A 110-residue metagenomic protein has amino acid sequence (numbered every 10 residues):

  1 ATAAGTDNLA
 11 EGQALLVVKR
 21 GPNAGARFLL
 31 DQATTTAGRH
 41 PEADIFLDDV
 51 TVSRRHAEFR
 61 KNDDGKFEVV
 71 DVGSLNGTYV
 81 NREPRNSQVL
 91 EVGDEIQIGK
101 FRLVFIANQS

Functional and structural regions predicted by a protein language model:
A1-G12: Low-complexity, Pro/Ser/Thr/Gly/Ala-rich intrinsically disordered linkers and tails that serve as
A4-G5, R20, E91: Intrinsic disorder/low-complexity signature
A10, P22, T51-S53: Short flexible coil/turn linkers enriched for glycine and charged/polar residues that connect secondary-structure
A10-G12, A24, D31: A short, polar/charged loop/turn motif at coil->beta-strand junctions and beta-hairpin connectors
G12-Q13, K66: A structure-centric signal for secondary-structure junctions around beta-strands
A14-R20: A short beta-strand micro-motif
A26-A107: Forkhead-associated
